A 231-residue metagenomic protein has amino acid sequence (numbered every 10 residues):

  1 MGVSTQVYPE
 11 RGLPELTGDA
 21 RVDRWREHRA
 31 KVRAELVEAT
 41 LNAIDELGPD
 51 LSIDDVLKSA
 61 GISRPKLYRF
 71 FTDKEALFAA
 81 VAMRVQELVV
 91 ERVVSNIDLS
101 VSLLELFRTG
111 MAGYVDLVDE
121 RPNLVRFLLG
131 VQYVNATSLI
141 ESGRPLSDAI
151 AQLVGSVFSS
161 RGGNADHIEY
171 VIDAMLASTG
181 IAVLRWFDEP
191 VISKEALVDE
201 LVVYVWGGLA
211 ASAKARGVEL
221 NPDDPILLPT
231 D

Functional and structural regions predicted by a protein language model:
M1-A20, Q152-S159, R185-D231: C-terminal peripheral helix-coil segments that are non-catalytic and often amphipathic
M1-D50, D54-S59, A79: Basic, helix-initiating cap at the start of DNA-binding domains
D23, D50-S52, G61, K74 (+3 more regions): Short glycine/proline-centered loop/turn elements that form peptide/ligand docking sites
A30-L41, D45, P49-D50, G61 (+3 more regions): An amphipathic alpha-helix adjacent to DNA-recognition modules
P65-K66: Key DNA-contact positions within bacterial/archaeal DNA-binding proteins
A80, V94-N123, V198: Hydrophobic alpha-helical connector segments
L117-T137, A151-G155, I181-L184, V218: Amphipathic alpha-helical segments used for helix-helix packing
N135-S160, D166-I181, A196-D199, V203-G207: Amphipathic alpha-helical packing segments from all-alpha helical-bundle domains
